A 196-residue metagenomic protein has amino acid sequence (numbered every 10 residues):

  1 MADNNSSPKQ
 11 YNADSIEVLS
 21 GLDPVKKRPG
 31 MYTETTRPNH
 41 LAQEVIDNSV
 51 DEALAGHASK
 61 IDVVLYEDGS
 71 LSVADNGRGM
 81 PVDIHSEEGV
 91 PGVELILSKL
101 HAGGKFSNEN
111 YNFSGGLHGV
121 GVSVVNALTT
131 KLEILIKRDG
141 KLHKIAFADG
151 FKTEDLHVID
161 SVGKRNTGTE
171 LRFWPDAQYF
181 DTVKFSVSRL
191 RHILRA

Functional and structural regions predicted by a protein language model:
M1-Q43, E94-L97: Bergerat-fold GHKL ATPase/HATPase_c domain
A2-S15, G69-S86, G92, G103-A196: GHKL-type ATPase core
P24-K27, M31, D51, A55 (+1 more regions): Conserved helix-loop functional segments at active or binding sites
V25, N48, L194: Divalent metal-coordination and catalytic microenvironments
T36-K60, G121-L128: Conserved ATP-binding N-box helix of the HATPase_c
R37-P38, L65, L117: Secondary-structure capping and boundary motifs in well-ordered enzyme cores
P38, E88-G89: Generic, well-ordered alpha-helical segments
K60-E67: Short beta-strand/loop element within the Bergerat-fold HATPase_c
